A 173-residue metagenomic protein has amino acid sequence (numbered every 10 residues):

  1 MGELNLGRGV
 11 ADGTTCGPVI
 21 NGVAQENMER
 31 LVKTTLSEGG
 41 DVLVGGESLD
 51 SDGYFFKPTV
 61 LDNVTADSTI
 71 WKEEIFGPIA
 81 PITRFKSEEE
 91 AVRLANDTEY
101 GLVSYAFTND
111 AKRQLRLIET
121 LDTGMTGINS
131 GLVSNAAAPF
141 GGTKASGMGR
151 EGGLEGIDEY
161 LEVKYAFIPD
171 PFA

Functional and structural regions predicted by a protein language model:
M1-A66, L94, I128, F172: ALDH superfamily catalytic-core signature
G2, S48, F55-A173: Conserved C-terminal structural/oligomerization subdomain of aldehyde/semialdehyde dehydrogenase
